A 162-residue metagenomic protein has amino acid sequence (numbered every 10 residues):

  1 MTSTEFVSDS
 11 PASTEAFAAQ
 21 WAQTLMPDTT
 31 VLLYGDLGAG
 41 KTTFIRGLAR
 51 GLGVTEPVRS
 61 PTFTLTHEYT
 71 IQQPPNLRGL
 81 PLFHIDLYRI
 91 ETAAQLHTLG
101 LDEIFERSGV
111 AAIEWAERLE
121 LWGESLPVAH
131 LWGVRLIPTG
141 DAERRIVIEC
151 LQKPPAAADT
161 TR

Functional and structural regions predicted by a protein language model:
M1-Q20: N-terminal pre-Walker A segment at the start of P-loop NTPase domains
T2-E5, E91-R162: Short phosphate-coordinating micro-motif centered on Lys-Gly-acidic
W21-D28: Phosphate-binding P-loop
V31-L33: Hydrophobic anchor at the beta1->P-loop junction of P-loop NTPases
D36: P-loop (Walker A) phosphate-binding loop of NTP-binding proteins
K41: Conserved lysine of the Walker
V54-Y69: Short beta-strand-centered segment that lines the nucleotide-binding/catalytic pocket of NTP-utilizing
